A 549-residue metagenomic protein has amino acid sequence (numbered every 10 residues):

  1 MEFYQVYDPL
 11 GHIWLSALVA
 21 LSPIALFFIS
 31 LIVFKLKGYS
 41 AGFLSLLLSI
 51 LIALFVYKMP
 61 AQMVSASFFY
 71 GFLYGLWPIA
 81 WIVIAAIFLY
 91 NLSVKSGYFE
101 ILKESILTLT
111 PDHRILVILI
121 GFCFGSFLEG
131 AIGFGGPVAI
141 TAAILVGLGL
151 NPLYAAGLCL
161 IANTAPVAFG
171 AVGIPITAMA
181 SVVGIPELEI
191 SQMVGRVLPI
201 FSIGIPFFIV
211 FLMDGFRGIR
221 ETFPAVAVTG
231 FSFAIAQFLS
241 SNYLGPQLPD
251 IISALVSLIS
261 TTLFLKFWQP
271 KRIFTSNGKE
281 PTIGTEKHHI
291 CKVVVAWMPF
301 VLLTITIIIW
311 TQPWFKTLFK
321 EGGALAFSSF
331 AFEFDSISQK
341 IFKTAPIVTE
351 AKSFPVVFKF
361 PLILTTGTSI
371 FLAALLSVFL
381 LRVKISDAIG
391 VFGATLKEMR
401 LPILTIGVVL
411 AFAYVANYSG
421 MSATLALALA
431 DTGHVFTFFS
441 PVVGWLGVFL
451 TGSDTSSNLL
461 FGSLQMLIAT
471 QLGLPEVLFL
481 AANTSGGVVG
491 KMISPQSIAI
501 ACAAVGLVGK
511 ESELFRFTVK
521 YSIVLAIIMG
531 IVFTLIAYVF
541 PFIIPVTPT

Functional and structural regions predicted by a protein language model:
D8-S22, G75-I79, I132-P137, L188-I203 (+3 more regions): Structural signature of hydrophobic alpha-helical transmembrane segments
V19-F28, L36-K58, A80-A86, V226 (+6 more regions): Hydrophobic mid-bilayer segments of alpha-helices in multi-pass membrane transport proteins, especially secondary
S65-L148, R382-I468: Membrane-embedded alpha-helical segments and adjacent helix-loop junctions characteristic of multi-pass solute
R114-S126, P152-A165, P186-P206, G407-V408 (+2 more regions): Alpha-helical transmembrane segments of multi-pass membrane proteins
G136-I144, L160, G173-G184, F211-L212 (+3 more regions): Re-entrant/interfacial helical elements at transmembrane boundaries that shape and gate the permeation pathway
A168-K279, S485-T549: Juxtamembrane and boundary regions of transmembrane helices in multi-pass small-molecule transporters and channels
F238-F327: Active-site loops and adjacent core secondary-structure elements that bind or stabilize anionic groups
K287-V443, G447: Transmembrane helical segments that form the transport core of multi-pass membrane transport proteins
